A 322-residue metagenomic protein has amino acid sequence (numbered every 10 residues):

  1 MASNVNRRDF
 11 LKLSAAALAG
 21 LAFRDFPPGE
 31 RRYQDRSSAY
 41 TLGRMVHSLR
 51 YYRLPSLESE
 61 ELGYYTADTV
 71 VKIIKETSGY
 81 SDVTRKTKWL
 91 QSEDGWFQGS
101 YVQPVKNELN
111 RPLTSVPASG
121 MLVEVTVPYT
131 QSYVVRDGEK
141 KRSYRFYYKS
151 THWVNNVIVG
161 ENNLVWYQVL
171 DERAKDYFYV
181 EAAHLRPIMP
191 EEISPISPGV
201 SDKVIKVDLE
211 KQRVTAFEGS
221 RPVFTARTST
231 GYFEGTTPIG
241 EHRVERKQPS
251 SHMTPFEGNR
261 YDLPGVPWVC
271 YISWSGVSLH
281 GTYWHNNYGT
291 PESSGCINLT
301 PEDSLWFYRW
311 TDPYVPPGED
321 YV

Functional and structural regions predicted by a protein language model:
M1-L18: N-terminal secretory signal peptides and thylakoid transit peptides that target proteins across membranes
L18-L21, P27-R50, G63-A67, V105-E139 (+2 more regions): SH3-family beta-barrel domains
G29-D35, L90-E124, L170-V200: Boundary regions of SH3-family modules and the immediately adjacent low-complexity/disordered segments in eukaryotic
Y65-P104, Y147-A183: SH3/SH3-like beta-barrel superfamily modules
E76, G95-F97, E172-A174, L185 (+7 more regions): Solvent-exposed coil/turn segments that connect beta secondary-structure elements in extracytoplasmic/periplasmic
N156-T236: Cell wall/extracellular polymer interaction/catalysis modules
P198-V200, G235-E241, S251-V322: Exported/periplasmic cell-wall-interacting domains
